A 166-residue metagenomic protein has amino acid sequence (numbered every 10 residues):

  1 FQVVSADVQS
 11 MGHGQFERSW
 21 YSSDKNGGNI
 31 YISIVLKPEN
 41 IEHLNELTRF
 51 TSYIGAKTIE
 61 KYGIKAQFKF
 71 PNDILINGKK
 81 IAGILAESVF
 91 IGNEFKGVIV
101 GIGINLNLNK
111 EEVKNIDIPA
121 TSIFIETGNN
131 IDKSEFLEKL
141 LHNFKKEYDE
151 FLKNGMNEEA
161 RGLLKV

Functional and structural regions predicted by a protein language model:
F1-I64, A82, V89, I131: N-terminal lobe of the biotin/lipoate ligase/transferase fold
A6-D7, F70-N72, I102: A secondary-structure boundary/capping signal
I32, D73, G103, L140: Residue-level signal for inorganic ion chemistry
K65-K69: Short, well-structured beta-strand/strand-turn elements
I76-N77: Structural motif
N93-F124: Short, acidic (Asp/Glu-rich) active-site segment that either coordinates a divalent metal cofactor
E126-V166: Conserved, helical-rich catalytic subdomain that frames metal- and/or nucleotide-binding sites in enzyme alpha/beta
